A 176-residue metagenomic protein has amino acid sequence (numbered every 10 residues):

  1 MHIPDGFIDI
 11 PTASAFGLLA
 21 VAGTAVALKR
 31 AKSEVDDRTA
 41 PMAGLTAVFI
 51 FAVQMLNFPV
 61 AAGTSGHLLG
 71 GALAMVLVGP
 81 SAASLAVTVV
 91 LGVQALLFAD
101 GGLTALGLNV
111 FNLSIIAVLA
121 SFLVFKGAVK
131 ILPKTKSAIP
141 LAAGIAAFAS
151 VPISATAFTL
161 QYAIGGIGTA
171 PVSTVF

Functional and structural regions predicted by a protein language model:
H2-G6, I10-F16, A20-L73: Hydrophobic transmembrane alpha-helices
S14-A15, A40-L45, L69, S84-T88 (+2 more regions): Hydrophobic alpha-helical transmembrane segments
A15-A22, L45, F49-A52, V89 (+5 more regions): Lipid-exposed faces of alpha-helical membrane segments in multi-pass integral membrane proteins
T39-A43, A47, L68-L69, I115 (+4 more regions): Conserved active-site and cofactor/substrate-binding residues in soluble primary-metabolism enzymes
V53, N57, V93, L97 (+5 more regions): Alpha-helical membrane-inserting segments
Q54-A117: Alpha-helical membrane segments and adjacent membrane-interface helices in multi-pass membrane proteins
L113-F158: Short helix-perturbing small/polar motifs within transmembrane alpha-helices
I139-G144, A163, G168-F176: Glycine-rich ThDP/TPP pyrophosphate-binding loop and its adjacent helix/strand module within ThDP-dependent enzymes
